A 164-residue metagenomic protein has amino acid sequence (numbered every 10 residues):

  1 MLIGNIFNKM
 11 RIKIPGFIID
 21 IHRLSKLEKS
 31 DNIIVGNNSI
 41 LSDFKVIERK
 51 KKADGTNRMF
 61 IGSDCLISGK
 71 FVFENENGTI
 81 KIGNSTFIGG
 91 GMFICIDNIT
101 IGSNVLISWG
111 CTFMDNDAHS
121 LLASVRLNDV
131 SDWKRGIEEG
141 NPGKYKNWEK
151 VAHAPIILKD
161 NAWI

Functional and structural regions predicted by a protein language model:
M1-N161: Domain-scale signature associated with acetyltransferase and cell-envelope carbohydrate enzymes
I164: PRPP/pyrophosphate-binding module of the type I phosphoribosyltransferase fold
